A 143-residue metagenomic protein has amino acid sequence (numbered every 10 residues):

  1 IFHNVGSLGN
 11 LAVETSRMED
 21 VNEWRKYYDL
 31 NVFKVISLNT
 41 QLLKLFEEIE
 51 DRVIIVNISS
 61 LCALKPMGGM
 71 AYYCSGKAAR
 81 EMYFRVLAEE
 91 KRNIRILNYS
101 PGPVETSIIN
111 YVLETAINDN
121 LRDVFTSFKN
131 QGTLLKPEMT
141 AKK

Functional and structural regions predicted by a protein language model:
I1-G6, N31, N57, L97: Rossmann-fold scaffold of SDR-type NAD(P)-dependent oxidoreductases
S7, R17-S37, R80: Catalytic Tyr-X3-Lys loop
T15, P66-C74, V86: Active-site loop-to-helix junction immediately N-terminal to the catalytic Tyr of the SDR YXXXK motif in Rossmann-fold
Y28-D51, E89: Amphipathic alpha-helical dimer-interface segment in Rossmann-like NAD(P)H-dependent oxidoreductases
N39, S75-G76: Active-site helix of classical SDR
S60: Residue(s) in the substrate-gating loop at a strand-loop-helix junction that position the organic substrate next
K65, R85-R95: Active-site-adjacent segment of SDR/Rossmann-fold oxidoreductases
N98-P101, A116-K143: C-terminal helical subdomain
